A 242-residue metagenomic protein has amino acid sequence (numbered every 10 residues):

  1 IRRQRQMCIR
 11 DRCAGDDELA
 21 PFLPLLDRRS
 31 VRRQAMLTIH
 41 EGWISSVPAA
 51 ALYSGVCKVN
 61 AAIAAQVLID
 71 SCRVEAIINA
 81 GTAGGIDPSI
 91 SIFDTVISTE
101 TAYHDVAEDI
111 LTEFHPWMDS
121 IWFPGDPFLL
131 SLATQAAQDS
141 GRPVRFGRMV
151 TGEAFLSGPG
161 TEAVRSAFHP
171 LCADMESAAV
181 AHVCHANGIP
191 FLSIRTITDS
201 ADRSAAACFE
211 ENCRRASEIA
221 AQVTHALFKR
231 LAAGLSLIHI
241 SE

Functional and structural regions predicted by a protein language model:
I1-R5, I9, I238-E242: Single conserved hydrophobic/aromatic residue that forms the stacking wall/gate of nucleotide- or nucleobase-binding
R10-Q66, C72: N-terminal short beta-loop-beta anion/metal-coordinating cradle
V67-S71, S89-I90, H182-P190: Alpha-helix C-terminal capping segments
A76-I78: Structural motif
G85-F168: Mid-sequence, gly/pro-rich, charge-dense loop/helix-turn segments that line enzyme active sites
F155-S200: A C-terminal functional module that forms or caps the active site or interfaces directly with catalytic machinery
A201-L237: His/Asp/Glu-rich mid-to-C-terminal helical/loop segments that flank catalytic regions of hydrolases
